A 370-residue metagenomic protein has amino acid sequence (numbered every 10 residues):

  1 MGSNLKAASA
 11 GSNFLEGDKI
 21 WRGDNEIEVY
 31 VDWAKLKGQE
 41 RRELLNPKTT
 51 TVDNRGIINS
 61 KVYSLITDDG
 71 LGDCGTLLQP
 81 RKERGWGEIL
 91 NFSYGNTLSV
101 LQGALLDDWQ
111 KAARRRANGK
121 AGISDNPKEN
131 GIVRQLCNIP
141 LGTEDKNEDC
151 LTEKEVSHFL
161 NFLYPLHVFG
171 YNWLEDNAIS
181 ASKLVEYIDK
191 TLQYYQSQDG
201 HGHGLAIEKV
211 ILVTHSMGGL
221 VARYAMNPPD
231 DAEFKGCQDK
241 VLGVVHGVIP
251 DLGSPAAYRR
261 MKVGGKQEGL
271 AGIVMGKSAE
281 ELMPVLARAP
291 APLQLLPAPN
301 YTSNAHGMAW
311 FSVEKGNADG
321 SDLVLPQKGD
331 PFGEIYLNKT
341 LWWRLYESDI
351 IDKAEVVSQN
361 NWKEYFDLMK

Functional and structural regions predicted by a protein language model:
M1-V213, M217-M283, A289-P292, T302-F311: N-terminal non-catalytic accessory region
R22, F332-K370: C-terminal subdomain of alpha/beta-hydrolase-fold enzymes, centered on the catalytic histidine and its supporting
E26, G38, K315, E347-S348 (+1 more regions): Intrinsically disordered, low-complexity regulatory segments enriched in acidic/serine/proline/glutamine/glycine
R41, A318, I350-A354: Amphipathic alpha-helical interaction segments
S197, P284, K363-D367: Polar/charged alpha-helical tracts
A279-R344, S348: Non-catalytic, alpha-helical, charged scaffold/linker segments that couple or flank catalytic or architectural cores
